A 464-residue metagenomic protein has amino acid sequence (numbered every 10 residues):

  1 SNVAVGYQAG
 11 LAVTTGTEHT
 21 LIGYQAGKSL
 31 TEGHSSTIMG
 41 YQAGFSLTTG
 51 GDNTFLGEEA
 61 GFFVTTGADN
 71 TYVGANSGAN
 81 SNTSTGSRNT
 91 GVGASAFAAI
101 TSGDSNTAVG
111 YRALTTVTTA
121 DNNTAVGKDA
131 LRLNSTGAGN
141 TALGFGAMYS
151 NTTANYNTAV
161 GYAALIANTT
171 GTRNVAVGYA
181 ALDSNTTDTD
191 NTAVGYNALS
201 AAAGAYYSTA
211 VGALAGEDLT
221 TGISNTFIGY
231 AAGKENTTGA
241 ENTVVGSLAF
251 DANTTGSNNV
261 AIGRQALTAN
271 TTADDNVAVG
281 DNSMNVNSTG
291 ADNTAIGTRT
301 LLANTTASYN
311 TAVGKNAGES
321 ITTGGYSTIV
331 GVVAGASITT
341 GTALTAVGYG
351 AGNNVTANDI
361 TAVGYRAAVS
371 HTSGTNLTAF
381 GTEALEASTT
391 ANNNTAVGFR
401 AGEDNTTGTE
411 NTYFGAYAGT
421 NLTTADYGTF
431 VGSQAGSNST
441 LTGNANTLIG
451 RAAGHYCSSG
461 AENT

Functional and structural regions predicted by a protein language model:
S1-T464: Glycine- and small/polar-enriched repetitive beta-structure motifs of secreted/surface proteins
